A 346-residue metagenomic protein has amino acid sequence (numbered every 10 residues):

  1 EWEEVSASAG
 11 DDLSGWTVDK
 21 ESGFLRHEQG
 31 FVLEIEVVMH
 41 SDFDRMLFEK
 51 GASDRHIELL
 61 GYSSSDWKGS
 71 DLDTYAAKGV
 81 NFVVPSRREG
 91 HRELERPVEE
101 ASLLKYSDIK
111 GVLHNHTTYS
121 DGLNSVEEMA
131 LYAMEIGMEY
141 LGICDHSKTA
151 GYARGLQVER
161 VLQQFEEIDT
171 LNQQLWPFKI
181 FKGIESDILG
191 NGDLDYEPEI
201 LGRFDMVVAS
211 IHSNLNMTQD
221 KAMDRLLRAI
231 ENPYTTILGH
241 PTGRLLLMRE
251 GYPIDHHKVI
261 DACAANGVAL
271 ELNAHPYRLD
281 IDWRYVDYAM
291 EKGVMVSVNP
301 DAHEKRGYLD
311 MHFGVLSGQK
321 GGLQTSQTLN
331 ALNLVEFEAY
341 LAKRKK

Functional and structural regions predicted by a protein language model:
E1-T117, L123-I143, K148-K179, G190-K346: Charged catalytic cores and adjacent phosphate/nucleic-acid-binding surfaces used for phosphate/nucleic-acid chemistry
K182-I184: Short loop/edge segments at beta-strand edges and connector loops that shape dinucleotide/nucleotide cofactor-binding
